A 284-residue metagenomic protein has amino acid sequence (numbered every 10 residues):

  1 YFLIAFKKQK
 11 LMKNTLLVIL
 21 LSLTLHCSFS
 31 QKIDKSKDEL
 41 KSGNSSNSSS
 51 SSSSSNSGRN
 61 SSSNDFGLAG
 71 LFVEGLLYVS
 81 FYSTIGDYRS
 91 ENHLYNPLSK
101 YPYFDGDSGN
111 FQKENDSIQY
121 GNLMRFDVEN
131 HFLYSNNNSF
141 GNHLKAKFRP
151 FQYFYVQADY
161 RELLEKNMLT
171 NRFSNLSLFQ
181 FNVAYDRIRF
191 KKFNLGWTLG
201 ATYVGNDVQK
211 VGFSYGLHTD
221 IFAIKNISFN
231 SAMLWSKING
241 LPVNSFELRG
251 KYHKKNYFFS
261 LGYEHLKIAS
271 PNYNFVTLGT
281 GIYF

Functional and structural regions predicted by a protein language model:
Y1-D116: Cleavable N-terminal export/targeting peptides
N64, L68-F72, N115-Y134, A158: Transmembrane beta-strand segments of Gram-negative outer membrane beta-barrel proteins
T84-D87, Q112-S117, P150-Q152, A184-R189 (+4 more regions): Outer-membrane beta-barrel proteins
N136, F140, K145-N167, R172-S177: Selected alpha-helical membrane-embedding segments in polytopic membrane proteins
Q152-A158, F190-N194, K225-S231, Y252-L261: Repeated loop/turn-to-beta-strand initiation elements of outer-membrane beta-barrel proteins
Y160-F181, D186, W197-K210, W235-F284: Outer-membrane beta-barrel translocator/channel fold
N194-Y203, Y215-D220: Eukaryote-skewed repeat-based solenoidal scaffolds used as protein-protein interaction platforms, primarily
F213-S231: Short helix-loop boundary/capping segments
